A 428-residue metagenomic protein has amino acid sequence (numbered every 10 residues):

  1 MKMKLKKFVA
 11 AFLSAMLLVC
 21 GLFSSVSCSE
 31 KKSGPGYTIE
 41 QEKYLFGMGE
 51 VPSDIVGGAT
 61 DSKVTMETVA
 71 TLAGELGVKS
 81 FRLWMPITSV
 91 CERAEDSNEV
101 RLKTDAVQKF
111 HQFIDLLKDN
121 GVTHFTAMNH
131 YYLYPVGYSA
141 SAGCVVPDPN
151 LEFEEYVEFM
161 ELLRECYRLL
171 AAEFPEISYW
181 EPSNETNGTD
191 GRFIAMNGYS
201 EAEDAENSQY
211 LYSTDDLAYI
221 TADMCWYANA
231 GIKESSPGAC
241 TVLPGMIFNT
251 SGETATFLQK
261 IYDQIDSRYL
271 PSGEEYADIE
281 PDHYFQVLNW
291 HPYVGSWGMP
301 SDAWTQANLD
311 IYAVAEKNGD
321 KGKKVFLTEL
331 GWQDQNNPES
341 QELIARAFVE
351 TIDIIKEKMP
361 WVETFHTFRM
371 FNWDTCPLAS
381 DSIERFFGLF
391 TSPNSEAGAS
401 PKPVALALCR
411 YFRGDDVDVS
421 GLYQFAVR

Functional and structural regions predicted by a protein language model:
F12-S24: Bacterial N-terminal signal peptides
G21-G36: Sec-dependent signal peptide cleavage junction
K32-P86: Boundary/entry segment of secreted carbohydrate-active catalytic domains
L45-E50, K79-P86, H124-N129, S178-P182 (+4 more regions): Structural recognition of the beta-strand scaffold that forms the well-ordered cores of secreted hydrolase catalytic
V56-G74, E161-L170, T256-D278, A345-I354: Short, acidic/polar
L76-S97, D105-S251: Substrate-binding cleft and catalytic face of glycoside hydrolase catalytic domains, especially the flexible beta-alpha
R101, D105, G191, N197-S208 (+3 more regions): Aromatic-rich peripheral "rim/lid" segments of glycoside hydrolase catalytic domains that contact and position glycan
T214-Q341: Noncatalytic carbohydrate-binding groove/subsite architecture in carbohydrate-active enzymes
